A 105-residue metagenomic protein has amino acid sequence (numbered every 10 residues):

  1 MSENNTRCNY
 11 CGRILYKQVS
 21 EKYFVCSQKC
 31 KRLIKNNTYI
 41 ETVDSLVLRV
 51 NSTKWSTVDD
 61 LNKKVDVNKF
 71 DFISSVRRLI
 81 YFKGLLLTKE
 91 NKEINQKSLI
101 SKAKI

Functional and structural regions predicted by a protein language model:
M1-N4, K17-S20, N37: Short, flexible, mixed-charge glycine/proline-rich loop motifs that serve as phosphate/nucleic-acid-contacting
N4-R7, K97-S98: Short structural boundary motif marking the start of a folded domain
C8-C11, C26: Short cysteine-rich clusters marking metal-coordination/redox-active sites
E21-I34: Cysteine-rich micro-motifs
Y39-K64, S74: Short amphipathic alpha-helical interface segments
Y39-V43, E90-I105: Short, cationic-aromatic polyanion-contact patches
V67-Y81: Short amphipathic alpha-helical interaction segments
I80-N91: A short, conserved structural fragment
